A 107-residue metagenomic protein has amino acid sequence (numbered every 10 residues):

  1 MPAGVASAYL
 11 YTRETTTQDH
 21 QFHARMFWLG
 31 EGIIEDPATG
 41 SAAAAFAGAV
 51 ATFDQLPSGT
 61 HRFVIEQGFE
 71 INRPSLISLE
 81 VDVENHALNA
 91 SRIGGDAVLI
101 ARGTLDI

Functional and structural regions predicted by a protein language model:
M1-I107: Active-site proximal loop and beta-alpha junction motif in alpha/beta enzyme cores
